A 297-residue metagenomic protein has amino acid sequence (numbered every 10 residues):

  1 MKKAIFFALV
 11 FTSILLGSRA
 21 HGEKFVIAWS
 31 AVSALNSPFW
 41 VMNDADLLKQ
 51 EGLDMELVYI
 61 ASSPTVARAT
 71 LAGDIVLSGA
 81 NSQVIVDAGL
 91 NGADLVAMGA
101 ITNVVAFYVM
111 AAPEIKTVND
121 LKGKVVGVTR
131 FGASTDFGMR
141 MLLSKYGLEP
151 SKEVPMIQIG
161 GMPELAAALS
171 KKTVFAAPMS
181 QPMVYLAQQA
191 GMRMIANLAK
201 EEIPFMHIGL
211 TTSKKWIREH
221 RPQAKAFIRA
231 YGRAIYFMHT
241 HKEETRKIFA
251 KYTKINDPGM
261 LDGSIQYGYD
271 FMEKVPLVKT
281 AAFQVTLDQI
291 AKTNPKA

Functional and structural regions predicted by a protein language model:
M1-A4: Positively charged n-region of N-terminal signal peptides that target proteins for export
F7-L15: Bacterial N-terminal signal peptides
L16-G22: Sec/Tat signal peptide C-region and signal peptidase I cleavage site
E23-K171, F175-Q181, R193-P204: Short, glycine-/small- and polar/acidic-enriched structural segments that line small-molecule recognition paths
W40, V86, R140, Y185-Q188 (+3 more regions): Predominant activation on well-ordered alpha-helical scaffold segments within soluble catalytic domains
Q83-V84, P163-T253: Pocket-lining segment of extracytoplasmic ligand-binding domains
R218-A297: Secondary-structure end/capping motifs
